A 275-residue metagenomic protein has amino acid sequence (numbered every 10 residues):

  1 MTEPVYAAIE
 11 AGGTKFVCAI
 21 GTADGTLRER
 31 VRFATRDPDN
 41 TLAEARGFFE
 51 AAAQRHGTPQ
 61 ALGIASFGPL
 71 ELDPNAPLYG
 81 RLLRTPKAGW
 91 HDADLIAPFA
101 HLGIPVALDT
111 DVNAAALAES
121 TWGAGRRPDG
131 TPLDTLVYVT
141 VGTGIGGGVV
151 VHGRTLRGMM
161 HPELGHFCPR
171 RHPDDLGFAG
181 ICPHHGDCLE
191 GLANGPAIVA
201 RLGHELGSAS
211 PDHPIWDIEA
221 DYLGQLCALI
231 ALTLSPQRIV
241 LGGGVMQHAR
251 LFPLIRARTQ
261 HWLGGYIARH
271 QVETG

Functional and structural regions predicted by a protein language model:
M1-A61, L70-Y79, I96-P105, T121-L133 (+3 more regions): ATP-binding/phosphotransfer module of carbohydrate and carboxylate kinases, centering on a glycine-rich
E10, D111, G142: Active-site glycine-centered loops adjacent to acidic/histidine catalytic or metal-binding residues that shape
T14-K15, G142-G144: Short, small/polar residue-rich loop motifs at catalytic or cofactor-binding pockets
T35-R36, P162-G165: A short acidic/small-residue loop/turn micro-motif
A76-H91: A charged helix-plus-loop insertion that forms the helical arch/lid used to bind and gate nucleic-acid substrates
V106-T110: General beta-strand structural signal in soluble alpha/beta enzymes
G147: Active-site histidine-anchored catalytic micro-motif
V151-H152: A cytosolic small-molecule/anion-sensing beta-strand core signal
